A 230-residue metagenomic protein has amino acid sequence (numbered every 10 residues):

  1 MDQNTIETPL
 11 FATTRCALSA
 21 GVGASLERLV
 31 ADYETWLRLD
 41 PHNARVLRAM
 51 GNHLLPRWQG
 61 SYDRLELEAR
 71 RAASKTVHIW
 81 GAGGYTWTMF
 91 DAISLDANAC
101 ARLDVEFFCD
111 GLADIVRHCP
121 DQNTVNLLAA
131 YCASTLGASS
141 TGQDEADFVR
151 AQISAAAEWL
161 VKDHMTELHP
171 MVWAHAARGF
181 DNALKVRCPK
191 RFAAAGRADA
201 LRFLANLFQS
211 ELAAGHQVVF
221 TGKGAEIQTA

Functional and structural regions predicted by a protein language model:
M1, S25-R38, G60-T76, N98-V116 (+1 more regions): Alpha-helical repeat scaffolds
Q3-L18, L39-N52, S74-D96, P120-S139: Amphipathic alpha-helical repeat scaffolds of TPR domains
P9-F11, L18-T35, A44-R57, S61-D63: Internal alpha-helical scaffold/solenoid segments in large eukaryotic proteins
L54, R64, F90, S134 (+2 more regions): Residue-level signal for alpha-helical context at structural boundaries
R57, L67, R71, T86 (+3 more regions): Short, surface-exposed, charged/polar-biased interaction segments
I93-E106, D114, H118-T124, L184 (+2 more regions): Extended alpha-helical surfaces
T141-A230: Long C-terminal extensions of eukaryotic subunits of large macromolecular complexes
